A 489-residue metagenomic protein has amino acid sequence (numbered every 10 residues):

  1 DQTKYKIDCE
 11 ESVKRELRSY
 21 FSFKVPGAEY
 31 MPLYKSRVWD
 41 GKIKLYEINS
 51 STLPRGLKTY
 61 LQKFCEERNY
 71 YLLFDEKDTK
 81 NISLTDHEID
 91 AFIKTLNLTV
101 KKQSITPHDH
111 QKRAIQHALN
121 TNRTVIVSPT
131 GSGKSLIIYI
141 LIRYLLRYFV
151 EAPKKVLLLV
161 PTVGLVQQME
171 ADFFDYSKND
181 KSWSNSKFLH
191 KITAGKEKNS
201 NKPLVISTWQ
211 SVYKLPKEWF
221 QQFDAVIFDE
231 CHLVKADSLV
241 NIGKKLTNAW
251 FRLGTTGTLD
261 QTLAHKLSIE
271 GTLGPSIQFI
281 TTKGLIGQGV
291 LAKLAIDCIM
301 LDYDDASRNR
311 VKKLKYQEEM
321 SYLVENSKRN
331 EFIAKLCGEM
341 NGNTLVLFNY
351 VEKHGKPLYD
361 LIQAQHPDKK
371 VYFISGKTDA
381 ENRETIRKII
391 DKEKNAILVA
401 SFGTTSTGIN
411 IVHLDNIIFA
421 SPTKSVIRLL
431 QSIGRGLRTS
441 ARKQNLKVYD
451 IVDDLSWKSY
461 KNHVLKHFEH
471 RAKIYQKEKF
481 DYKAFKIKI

Functional and structural regions predicted by a protein language model:
T121-L145: Walker A/P-loop
S135-I140, Y144, V150-D175, Y350-E352: Conserved Walker A/P-loop ATP-binding site and its immediately adjacent core in helicase/helicase-like ATPase domains
V163-T193, Q365-K369: Conserved helix-turn-beta segment of the N-terminal RecA-like "Helicase ATP-binding" lobe in SF1/SF2 helicases
F188-S200, L345, K356-P357, K369-S406: Conserved helicase ATPase core of P-loop NTP-dependent helicases/translocases
F223-D224, I409-P422, K447-D450: A short beta-strand element within the Helicase C-terminal
H232-D297, Y475: Post-DEXD/H (motif II) to motif III coupling segment of the RecA-like Helicase ATP-binding lobe
V311-N349, K353, P357-A364: Conserved interdomain hinge at the start of the Helicase C-terminal
G436-E469: Conserved segment of the helicase C-terminal RecA-like domain
